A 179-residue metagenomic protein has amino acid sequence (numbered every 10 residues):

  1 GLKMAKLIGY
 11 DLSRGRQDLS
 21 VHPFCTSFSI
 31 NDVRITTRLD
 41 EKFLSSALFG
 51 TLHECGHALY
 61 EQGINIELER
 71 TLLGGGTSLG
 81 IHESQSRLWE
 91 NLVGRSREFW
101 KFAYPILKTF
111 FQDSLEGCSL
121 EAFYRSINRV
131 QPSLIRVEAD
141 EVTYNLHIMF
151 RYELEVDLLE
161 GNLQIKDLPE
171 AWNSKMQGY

Functional and structural regions predicted by a protein language model:
G1-L44: Contiguous, non-catalytic segments that form substrate-binding/exosite surfaces or channel walls
K3, A47-F49, Q177: Long, His/Glu/Asp-enriched segments that create or flank divalent metal/ion-associated functional microenvironments
A5-Y10, G56, Y60-I64, E90-E98 (+2 more regions): Hydrophobic/aromatic-lined pockets within catalytic cores
C25-D32, A58-N65, L120-R129: Active-site-adjacent bridging/hinge elements
S27-N31, D40-L48, T77-H82, E116 (+4 more regions): Secondary-structure capping and boundary motifs in well-ordered enzyme cores
T36-E41, E67-S78: Short helix/strand-bridging catalytic loops that position acidic/His residues to coordinate divalent metals and engage
S46-I66, E83-E90, L154: Active-site recognition of the HExxH zinc-binding catalytic motif
R95-Y179: Long, amphipathic alpha-helical stalk/connector segments used for oligomerization, subunit docking, or mechanical
